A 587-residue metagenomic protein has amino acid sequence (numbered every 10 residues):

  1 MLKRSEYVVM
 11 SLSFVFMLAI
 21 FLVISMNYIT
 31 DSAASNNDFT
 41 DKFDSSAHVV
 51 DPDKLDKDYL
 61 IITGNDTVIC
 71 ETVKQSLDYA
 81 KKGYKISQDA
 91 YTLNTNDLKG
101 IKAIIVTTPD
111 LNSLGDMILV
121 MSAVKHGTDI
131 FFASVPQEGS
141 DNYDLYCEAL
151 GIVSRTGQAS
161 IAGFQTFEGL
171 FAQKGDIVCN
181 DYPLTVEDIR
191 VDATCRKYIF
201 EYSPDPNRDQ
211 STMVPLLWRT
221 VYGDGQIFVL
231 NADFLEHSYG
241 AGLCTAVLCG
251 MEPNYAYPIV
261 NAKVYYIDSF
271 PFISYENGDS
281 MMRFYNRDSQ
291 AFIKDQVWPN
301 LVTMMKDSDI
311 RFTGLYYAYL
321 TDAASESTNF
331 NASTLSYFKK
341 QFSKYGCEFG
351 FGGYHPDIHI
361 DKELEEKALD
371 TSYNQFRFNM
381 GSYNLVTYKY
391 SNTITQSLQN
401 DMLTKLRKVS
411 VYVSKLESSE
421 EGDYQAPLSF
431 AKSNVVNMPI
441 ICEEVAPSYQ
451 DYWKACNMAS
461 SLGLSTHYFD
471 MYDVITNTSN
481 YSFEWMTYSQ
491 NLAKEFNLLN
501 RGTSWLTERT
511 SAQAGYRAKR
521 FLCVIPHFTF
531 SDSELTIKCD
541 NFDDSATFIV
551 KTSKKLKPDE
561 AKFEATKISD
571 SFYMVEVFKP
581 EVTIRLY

Functional and structural regions predicted by a protein language model:
L55-Y59, I101, Y182-A262: A glycine-centered loop/beta-turn motif at secondary-structure junctions
D58-T63, V124-H126, I130-G151, P271-S274 (+4 more regions): Metal-dependent polysaccharide deacetylase catalytic core of the NodB/CE4 family, i.e., the active-site-bearing domain
I62-G139: Helical hinge/lid and interdomain linker segments adjacent to catalytic or ligand-binding clefts that mediate domain
D110-C179: A glycine-rich, often tryptophan-bearing local segment used as a flexible ligand/cofactor-contacting loop or short
N112-D116, S569-Y587: C-terminal beta-strand-rich structural cap/linker in extracellular carbohydrate-active enzymes
A232-D233, N254-Y257, N261-S274, M305 (+3 more regions): Catalytic grooves of carbohydrate-active enzymes
L235-K340: Active-site beta->alpha N-cap acidic-glycine motif
R509-K554: Surface beta-strand/loop "capping" patches
